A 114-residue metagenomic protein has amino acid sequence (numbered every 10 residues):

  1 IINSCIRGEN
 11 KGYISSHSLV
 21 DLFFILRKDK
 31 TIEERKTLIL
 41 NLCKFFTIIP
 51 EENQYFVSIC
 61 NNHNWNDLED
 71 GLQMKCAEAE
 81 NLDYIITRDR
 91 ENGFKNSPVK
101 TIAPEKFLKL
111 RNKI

Functional and structural regions predicted by a protein language model:
I1-I14, R27-E34, L108-I114: Short, well-structured N-terminal submotif of metal-dependent ribonuclease cores
I2-N3, I39, Q73-M74: Short amphipathic alpha-helical segments and helix-helix/interface helices
K11, T47, P98-K100: Conserved beta-strand segments of alpha/beta enzyme cores
I14-S16, T87: Short beta-strand segments at enzyme active-site cores
I25-E51: Helix-adjacent hinge/juxtasegments
T47-R90: Active-site neighborhoods of divalent-metal-dependent phosphate/nucleic-acid chemistry enzymes
E78-I114: Acidic, PIN/NYN-like endoribonuclease modules and their adjacent C-terminal/linker elements
